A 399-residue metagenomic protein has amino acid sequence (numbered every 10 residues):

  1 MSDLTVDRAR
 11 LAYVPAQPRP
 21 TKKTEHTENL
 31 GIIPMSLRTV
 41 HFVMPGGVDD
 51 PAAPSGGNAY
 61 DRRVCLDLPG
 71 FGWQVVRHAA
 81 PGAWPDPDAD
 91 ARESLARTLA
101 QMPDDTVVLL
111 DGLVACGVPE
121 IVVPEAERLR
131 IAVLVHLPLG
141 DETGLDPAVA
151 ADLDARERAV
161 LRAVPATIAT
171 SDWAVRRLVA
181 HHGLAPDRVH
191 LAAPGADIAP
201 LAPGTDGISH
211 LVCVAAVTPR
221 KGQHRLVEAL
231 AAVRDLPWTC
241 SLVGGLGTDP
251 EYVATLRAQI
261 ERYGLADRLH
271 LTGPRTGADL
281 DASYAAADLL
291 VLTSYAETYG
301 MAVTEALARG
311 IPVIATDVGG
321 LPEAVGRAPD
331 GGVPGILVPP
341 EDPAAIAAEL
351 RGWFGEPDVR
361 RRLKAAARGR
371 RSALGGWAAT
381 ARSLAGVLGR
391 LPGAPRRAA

Functional and structural regions predicted by a protein language model:
A148-T167: Membrane-proximal helix-turn-helix segments that form the acceptor-binding/catalytic region of lipid-linked
I168, P203-K221, V227-A232, S241-V243: Conserved donor-binding/catalytic core segment of Leloir-type glycosyltransferases
W173, G195: Carbohydrate-associated surface elements
T239-R257, G273-P274: Glycosyltransferase donor-sugar binding loop
P274-R275, A282-A287: Short alpha-helical donor nucleotide-sugar binding micro-motif in glycosyltransferases
Y295: Aromatic "clamp/platform" in nucleotide-sugar-dependent glycosyltransferases that forms part of the donor/acceptor
P312-A315, G319-P322: Short hydrophobic beta-strand element within catalytic cores of glycosyltransferases and related nucleotide-activated
R327-P343, G352-P357: Conserved acidic donor-binding segment of nucleotide-sugar-dependent glycosyltransferases
